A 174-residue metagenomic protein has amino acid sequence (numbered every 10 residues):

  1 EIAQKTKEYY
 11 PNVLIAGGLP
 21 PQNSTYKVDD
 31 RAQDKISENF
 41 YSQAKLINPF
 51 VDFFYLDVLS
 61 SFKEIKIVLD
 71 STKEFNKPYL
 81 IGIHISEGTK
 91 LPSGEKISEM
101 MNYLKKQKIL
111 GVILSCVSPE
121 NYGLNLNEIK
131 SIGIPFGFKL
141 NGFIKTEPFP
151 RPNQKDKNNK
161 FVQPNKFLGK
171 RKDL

Functional and structural regions predicted by a protein language model:
E1-L174: Domain-level signal for soluble alpha/beta catalytic cores
